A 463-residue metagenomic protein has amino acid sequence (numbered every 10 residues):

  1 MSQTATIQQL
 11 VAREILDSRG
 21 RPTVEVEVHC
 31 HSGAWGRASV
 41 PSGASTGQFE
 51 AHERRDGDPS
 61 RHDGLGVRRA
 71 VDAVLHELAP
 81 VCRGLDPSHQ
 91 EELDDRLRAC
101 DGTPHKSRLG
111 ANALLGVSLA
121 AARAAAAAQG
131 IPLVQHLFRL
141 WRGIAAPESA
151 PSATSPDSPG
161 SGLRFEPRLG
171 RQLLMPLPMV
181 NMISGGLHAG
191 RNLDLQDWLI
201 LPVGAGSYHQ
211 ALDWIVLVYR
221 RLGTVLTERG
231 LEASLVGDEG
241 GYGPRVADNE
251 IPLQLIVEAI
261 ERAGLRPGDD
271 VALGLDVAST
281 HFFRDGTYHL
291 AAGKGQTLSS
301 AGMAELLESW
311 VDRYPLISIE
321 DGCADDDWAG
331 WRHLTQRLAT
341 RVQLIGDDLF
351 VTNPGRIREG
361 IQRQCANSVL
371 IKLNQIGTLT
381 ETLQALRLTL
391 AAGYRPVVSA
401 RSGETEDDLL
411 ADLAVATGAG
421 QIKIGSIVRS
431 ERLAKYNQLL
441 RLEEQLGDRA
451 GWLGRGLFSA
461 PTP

Functional and structural regions predicted by a protein language model:
M1-T23: Short, Gly/Pro- and small/polar-rich lid/capping loops
E14, V24-H31, A38-S42, M179-I200 (+4 more regions): Short beta-strand elements
L16-D17, P22-V26, H105-A128, L177-D194 (+4 more regions): Conserved phosphate/anionic-ligand binding catalytic regions in large, soluble enzymes, centered on
P41-I131, Q135, L140, L212 (+1 more regions): Metal- or metallocofactor-binding catalytic centers and their adjacent structured scaffolds across diverse enzyme
L140-G170: Intrinsically disordered, low-complexity terminal tails and inter-domain linkers enriched for S/T/G/P/D/E
L173-G237: Mobile "lid/hinge" segments at catalytic clefts and subdomain interfaces of large enzymes
D197-Y208, A233-D248, H281-G293: Active-site-proximal beta-alpha loop/turn segments in soluble metabolic enzymes
E232-A233, E250-P463: Catalytic core of soluble alpha/beta enzymes
